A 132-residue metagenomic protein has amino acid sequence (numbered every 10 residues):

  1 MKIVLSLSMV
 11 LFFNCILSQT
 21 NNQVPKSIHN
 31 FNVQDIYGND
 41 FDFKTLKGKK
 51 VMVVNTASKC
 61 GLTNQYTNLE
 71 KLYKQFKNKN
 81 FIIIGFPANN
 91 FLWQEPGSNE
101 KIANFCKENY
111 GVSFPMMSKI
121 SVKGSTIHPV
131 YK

Functional and structural regions predicted by a protein language model:
M1-Q23: Bacterial Sec-dependent N-terminal signal peptides
Q19-K44, N64, P129: N-terminal "domain-start" segment that seeds a small globular fold
N22-K26, F31, K71, K77 (+2 more regions): Mature soluble domains of exported/periplasmic/lumenal proteins and thiol-rich metal-chelating peptides
Q34, V54, M117-S118: Residue-level detector of conserved, well-ordered beta-strand and adjacent loop positions that form binding/recognition
L46-V51: Proline/glycine-enriched tight loop/beta-turn segments at coil->beta junctions that connect or precede beta-strands
N55-K59: Amphipathic alpha-helical repeat scaffolds
L62-H128: Structural microenvironment flanking redox-active thiols in thiol-disulfide oxidoreductases
